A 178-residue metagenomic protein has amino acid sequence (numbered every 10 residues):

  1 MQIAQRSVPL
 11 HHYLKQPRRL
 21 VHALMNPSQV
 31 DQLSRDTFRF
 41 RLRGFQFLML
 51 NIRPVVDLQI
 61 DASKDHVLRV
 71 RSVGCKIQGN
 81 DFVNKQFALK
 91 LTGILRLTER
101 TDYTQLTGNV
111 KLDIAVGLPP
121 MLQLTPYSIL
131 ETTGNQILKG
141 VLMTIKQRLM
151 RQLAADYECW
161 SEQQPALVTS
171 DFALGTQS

Functional and structural regions predicted by a protein language model:
M1-A4, R43-F45, D61-S63, R96-T98 (+1 more regions): Solvent-exposed residues in well-ordered beta-strands and their adjoining turns, especially edge/terminal strands
M1-L50: Hydrophobic ligand-binding cavity/cleft-lining segments
L10, L58, V110: Hydrophobic pocket/interface hotspot
D36-F45, R71-I77, L112-D113: Generic short beta-strand segments
R53-Q105, S178: Hydrophobic-ligand binding "helix-grip"
F82-N135: Beta-strand/loop substructures that line and gate deep hydrophobic ligand-binding cavities in soluble
Q123-F172: A conserved amphipathic terminal alpha-helix motif
